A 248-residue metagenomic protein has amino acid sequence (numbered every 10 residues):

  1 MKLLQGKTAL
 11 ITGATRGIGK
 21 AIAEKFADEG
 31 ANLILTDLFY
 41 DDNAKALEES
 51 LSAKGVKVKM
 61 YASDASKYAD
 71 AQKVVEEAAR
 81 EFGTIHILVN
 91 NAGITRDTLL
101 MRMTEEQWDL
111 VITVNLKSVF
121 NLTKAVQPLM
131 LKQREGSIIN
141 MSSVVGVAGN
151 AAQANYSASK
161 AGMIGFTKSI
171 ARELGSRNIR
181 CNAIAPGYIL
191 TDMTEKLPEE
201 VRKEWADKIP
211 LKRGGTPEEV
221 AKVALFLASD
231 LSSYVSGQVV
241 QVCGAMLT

Functional and structural regions predicted by a protein language model:
T8, T15-G17: Conserved glycine-rich cofactor-binding loop
E29-A46: Conserved glycine-rich Rossmann-like NAD(P)H-binding loop of the short-chain dehydrogenase/reductase
F82, E135, I179, R213-V242 (+1 more regions): C-terminal substrate-recognition "lid" of short-chain dehydrogenase/reductases
L99-L100, Q107-I112, T194, W205: Substrate-binding pocket helix/loop in short-chain dehydrogenase/reductase
T123, S159, T167: Active-site helix of classical SDR
P128, R172-S176, S233: Alpha-helical segment proximal to the catalytic Tyr-Lys
S143: Residue(s) in the substrate-gating loop at a strand-loop-helix junction that position the organic substrate next
